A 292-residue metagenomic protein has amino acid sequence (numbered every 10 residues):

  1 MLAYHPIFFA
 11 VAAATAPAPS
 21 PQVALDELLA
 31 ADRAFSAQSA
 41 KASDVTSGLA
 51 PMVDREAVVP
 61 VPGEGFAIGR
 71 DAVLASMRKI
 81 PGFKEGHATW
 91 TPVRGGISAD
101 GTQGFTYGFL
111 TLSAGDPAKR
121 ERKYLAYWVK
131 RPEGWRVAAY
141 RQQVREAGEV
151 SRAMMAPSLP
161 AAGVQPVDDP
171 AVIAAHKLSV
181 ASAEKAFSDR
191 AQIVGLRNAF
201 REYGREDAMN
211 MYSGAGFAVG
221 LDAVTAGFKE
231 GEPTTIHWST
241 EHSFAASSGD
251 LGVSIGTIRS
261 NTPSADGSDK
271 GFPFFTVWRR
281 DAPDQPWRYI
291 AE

Functional and structural regions predicted by a protein language model:
M1-F9: Sec-dependent signal peptide recognition, specifically the positively charged N-region followed immediately by
A14-P51, A138, V144-E202: Short, low-complexity N-terminal intrinsically disordered segments enriched in polar/charged residues
V23-D26, V45-A99, P117-K119, R197-F244 (+2 more regions): A solvent-exposed, acidic/Ser-Thr-rich amphipathic alpha-helical stretch
F35-S36, W90, Q103-Y107, L125-W128 (+7 more regions): Short, structured motif recognition centered on aromatic/hydrophobic residues
R55-V58, Y107-S113, M209, I255-N261: Generic short beta-strand segments
E64-A67, T111-S113, Q143-A147, A215-A218 (+1 more regions): Solvent-exposed loop/turn segments at secondary-structure junctions within structured extracellular/periplasmic domains
G115-P117, S151, S264-D269: A short acidic/glycine-rich loop-to-helix N-cap element
E121-A156, G271-E292: Short beta-strand edge/turn micro-motifs at domain boundaries
